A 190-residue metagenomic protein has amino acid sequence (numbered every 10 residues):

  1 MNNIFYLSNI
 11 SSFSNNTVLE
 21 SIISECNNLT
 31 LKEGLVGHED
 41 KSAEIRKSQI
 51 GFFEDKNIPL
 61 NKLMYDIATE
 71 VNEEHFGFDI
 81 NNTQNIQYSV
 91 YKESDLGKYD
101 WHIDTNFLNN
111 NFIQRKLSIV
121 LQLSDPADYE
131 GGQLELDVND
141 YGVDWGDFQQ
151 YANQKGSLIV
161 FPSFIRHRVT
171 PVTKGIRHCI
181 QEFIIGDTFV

Functional and structural regions predicted by a protein language model:
M1-Q87, L96-K98: Non-heme Fe(II)/2-oxoglutarate
E73-V190: Catalytic core of non-heme Fe(II) oxygenases with the double-stranded beta-helix
